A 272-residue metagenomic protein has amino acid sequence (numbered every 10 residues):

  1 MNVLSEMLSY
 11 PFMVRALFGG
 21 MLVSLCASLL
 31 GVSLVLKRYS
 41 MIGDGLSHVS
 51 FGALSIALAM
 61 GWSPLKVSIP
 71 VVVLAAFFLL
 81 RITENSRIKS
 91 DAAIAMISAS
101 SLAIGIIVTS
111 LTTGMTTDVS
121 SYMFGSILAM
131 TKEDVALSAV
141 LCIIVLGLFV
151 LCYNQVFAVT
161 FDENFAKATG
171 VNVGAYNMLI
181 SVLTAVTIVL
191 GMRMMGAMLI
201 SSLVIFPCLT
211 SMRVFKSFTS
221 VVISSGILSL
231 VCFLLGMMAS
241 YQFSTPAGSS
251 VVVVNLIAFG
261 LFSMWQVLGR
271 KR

Functional and structural regions predicted by a protein language model:
V3-E6, Y10-R15, S86, I94-N154: Transmembrane helix-bundle core of multi-pass membrane transporters and related energy-transducing complexes
V3-S9, M123, I127, L228-L230 (+1 more regions): C-terminal binding/interaction regions
A16-G19, P64-V72, D91-A95, A139 (+2 more regions): Loop-to-transmembrane alpha-helix initiation sites
V32-M115, S211-I223, S240-F243, V267-L268: Short loop segments and helix-boundary regions at transmembrane helix junctions of multi-pass inner-membrane proteins
V49-A59, I97-V108, A129, V173-M178 (+3 more regions): Small-residue-rich segments of transmembrane alpha-helices in multi-pass membrane proteins, especially helix faces
T131, V135-P207: Helix-loop-helix "hairpin" substructures at the membrane interface of multi-pass membrane proteins
N154-Q155, M264-R272: Membrane-interface capping segments at transmembrane-helix boundaries
R193-M194, M198-S249: Transmembrane alpha-helical segments in multi-pass inner-membrane proteins
